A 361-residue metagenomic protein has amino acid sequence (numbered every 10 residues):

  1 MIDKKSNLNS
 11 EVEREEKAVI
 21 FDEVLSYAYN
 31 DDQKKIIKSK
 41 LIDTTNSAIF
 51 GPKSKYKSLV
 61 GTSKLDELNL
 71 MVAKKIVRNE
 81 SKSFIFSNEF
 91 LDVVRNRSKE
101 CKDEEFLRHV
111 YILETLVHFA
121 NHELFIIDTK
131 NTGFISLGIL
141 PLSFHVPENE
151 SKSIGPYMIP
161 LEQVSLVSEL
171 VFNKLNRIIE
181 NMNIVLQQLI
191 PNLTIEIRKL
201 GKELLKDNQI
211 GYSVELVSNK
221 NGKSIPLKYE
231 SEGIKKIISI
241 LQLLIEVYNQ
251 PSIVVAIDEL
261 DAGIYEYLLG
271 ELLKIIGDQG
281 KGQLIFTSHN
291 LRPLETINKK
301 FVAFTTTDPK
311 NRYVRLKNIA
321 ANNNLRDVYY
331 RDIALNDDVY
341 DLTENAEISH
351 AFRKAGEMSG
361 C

Functional and structural regions predicted by a protein language model:
M1-I2, S288: Conserved short secondary-structure elements within globular domains
I2-Q188: Electropositive, glycine-dotted interaction segments that contact anionic polymers or phosphate-rich ligands
K4-Y29, E203-V217, K310-I319: Short, well-ordered strand-loop elements centered on a beta-strand within folded domains, enriched for acidic residues
F134-L142, I197, I225-E230, L260-A262: Short, mixed-charge, low-aromatic patches
E150-S153, V185-N192, E259, G263 (+2 more regions): Generic, well-ordered alpha-helical scaffold segments in large soluble proteins
K152-Y229, D338, E344, S349 (+1 more regions): Extended helical coiled-coil dimerization/tether regions that scaffold and oligomerize large DNA-maintenance assemblies
I178, I210-A351, C361: Switch/communication elements of ASCE P-loop NTPase nucleotide-binding domains
